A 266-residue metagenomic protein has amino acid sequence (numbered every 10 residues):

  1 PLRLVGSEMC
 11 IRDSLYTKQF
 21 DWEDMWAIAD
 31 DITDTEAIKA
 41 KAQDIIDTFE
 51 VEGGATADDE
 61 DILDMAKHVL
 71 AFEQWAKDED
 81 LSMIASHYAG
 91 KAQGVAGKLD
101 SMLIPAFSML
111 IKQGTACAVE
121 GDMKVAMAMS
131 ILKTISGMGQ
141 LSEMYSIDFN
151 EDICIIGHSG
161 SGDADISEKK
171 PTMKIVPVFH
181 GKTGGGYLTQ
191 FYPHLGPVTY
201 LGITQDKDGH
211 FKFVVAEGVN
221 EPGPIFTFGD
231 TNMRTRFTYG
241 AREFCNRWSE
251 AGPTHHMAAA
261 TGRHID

Functional and structural regions predicted by a protein language model:
P1-G6, C10-I11: Single conserved hydrophobic/aromatic residue that forms the stacking wall/gate of nucleotide- or nucleobase-binding
M9-C10, D44-E73: Active-site loops and adjacent core secondary-structure elements that bind or stabilize anionic groups
Y16-D34: Terminal amphipathic helices with adjacent charged low-complexity linkers/tails
F20-D24, A96-Q113: Acidic catalytic cores of enzymes that act on phosphate-bearing nucleotides/polynucleotides
T35-E52, M138: A polyampholytic, Gly/Pro-enriched intrinsically disordered region
A66-E73, K77-A85, K112-M144: A conserved active-site cap/scaffold subdomain adjacent to cofactor or substrate pockets
S86-A92, M144-S161: A glycine-rich phosphate-binding loop feature that marks nucleotide/adenosyl-phosphate handling sites
T183-D266: Extended hydrophobic packing segments that form well-structured cores
